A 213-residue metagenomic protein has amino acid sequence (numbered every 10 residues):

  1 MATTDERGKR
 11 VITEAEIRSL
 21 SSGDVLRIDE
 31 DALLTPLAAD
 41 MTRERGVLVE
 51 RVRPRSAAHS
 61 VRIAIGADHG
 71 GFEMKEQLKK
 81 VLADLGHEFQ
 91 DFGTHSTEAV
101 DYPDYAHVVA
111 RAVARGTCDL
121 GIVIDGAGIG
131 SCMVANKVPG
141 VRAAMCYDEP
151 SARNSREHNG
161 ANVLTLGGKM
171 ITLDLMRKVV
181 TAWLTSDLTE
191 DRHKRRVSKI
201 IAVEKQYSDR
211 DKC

Functional and structural regions predicted by a protein language model:
M1-K80, D84, E88-Q90: Intrinsic disorder
R18-L20, P54-H59, V113-T117, M145 (+2 more regions): Solvent-exposed alpha-helices and their adjacent loops that cap or buttress functional pockets in soluble metabolic
V25, I63, C118-G121, G140-V141: Short active-site oxyanion
L48-V52, V141-D148: Short hydrophobic/aromatic-enriched beta-strand-loop microsegments
H59-S60, A64-G71, D148-C213: C-terminal binding/interaction regions
E88-A99: A short beta-strand-loop structural module common to alpha/beta enzyme folds
Y105-V123, A127: Short, structured active-site "lid" loops
I124-V141: Compact, glycine-rich, soluble single-domain proteins
